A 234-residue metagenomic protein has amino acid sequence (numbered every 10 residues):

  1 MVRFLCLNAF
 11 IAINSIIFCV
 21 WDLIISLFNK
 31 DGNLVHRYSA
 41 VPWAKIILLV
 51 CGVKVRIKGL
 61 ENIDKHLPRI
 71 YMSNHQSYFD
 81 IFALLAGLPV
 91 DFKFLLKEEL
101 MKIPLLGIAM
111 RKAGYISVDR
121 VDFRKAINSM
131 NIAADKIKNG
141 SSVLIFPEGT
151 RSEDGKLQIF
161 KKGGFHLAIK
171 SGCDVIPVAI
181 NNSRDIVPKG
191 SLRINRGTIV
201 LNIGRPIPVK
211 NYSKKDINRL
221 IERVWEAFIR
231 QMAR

Functional and structural regions predicted by a protein language model:
M1-R56, I108-A109: A transmembrane-helix-recognition feature enriched in membrane-embedded lipid enzymes and envelope glyco-/phospholipid
L60-K65, R193-I194: A short beta-turn/loop motif at secondary-structure boundaries
L67-P68, V90, G140-S141: Short coil/turn segments at beta-strand junctions that form active-site/ligand-binding loops
Y71: Residue(s) in the substrate-gating loop at a strand-loop-helix junction that position the organic substrate next
N74, R111-A113, R193-R196: Short, hinge-like loop/turn segments at secondary-structure boundaries
Y78-I132: Membrane-embedded segments
I127-R234: Non-catalytic C-terminal accessory region of glycerolipid acyltransferases and related lyso-lipid remodeling enzymes
